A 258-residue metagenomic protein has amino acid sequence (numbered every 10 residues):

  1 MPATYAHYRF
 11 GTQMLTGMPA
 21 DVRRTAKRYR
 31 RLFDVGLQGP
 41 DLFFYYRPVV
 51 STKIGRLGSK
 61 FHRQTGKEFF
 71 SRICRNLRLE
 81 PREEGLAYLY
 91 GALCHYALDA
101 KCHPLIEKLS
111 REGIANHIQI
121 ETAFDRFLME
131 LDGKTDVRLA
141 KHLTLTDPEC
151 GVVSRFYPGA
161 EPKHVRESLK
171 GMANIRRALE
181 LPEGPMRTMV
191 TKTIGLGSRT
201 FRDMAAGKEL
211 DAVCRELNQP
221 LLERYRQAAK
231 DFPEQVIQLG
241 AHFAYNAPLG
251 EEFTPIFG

Functional and structural regions predicted by a protein language model:
M1-L93, A97-G258: N-terminal leader/auxiliary helical segments
